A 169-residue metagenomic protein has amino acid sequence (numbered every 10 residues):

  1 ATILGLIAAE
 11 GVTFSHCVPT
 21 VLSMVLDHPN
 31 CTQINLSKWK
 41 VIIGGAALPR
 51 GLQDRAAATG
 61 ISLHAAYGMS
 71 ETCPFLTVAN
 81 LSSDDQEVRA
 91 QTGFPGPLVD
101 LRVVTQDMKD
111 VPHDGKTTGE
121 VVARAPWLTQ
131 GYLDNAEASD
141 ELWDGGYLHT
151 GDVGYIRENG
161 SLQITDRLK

Functional and structural regions predicted by a protein language model:
A1-E10, P19: ATP-dependent adenylate-forming carboxylate-activation enzymes
A9-C17, L26-E87, D100, D107 (+1 more regions): Gly/Ser/Thr-rich phosphate-binding loop
V21-L22, L48, L128: Alpha-helix capping/helix-boundary segments
G45, G68, G93, A125 (+1 more regions): Active-site glycine-centered loops adjacent to acidic/histidine catalytic or metal-binding residues that shape
R89-G96, L142-G146: Short Gly/Pro-enriched turn/cap motifs at secondary-structure boundaries
G93, H113-G115, Q130-D134: Active-site glycine/GP-rich loop and adjacent strand/helix microenvironment that borders small-molecule binding pockets
V104-T105, G115, T150, I156: Hydrophobic alpha-helical segments, especially N-terminal targeting/anchoring helices
E120-K169: Conserved ATP-binding/catalytic segment of the ANL
